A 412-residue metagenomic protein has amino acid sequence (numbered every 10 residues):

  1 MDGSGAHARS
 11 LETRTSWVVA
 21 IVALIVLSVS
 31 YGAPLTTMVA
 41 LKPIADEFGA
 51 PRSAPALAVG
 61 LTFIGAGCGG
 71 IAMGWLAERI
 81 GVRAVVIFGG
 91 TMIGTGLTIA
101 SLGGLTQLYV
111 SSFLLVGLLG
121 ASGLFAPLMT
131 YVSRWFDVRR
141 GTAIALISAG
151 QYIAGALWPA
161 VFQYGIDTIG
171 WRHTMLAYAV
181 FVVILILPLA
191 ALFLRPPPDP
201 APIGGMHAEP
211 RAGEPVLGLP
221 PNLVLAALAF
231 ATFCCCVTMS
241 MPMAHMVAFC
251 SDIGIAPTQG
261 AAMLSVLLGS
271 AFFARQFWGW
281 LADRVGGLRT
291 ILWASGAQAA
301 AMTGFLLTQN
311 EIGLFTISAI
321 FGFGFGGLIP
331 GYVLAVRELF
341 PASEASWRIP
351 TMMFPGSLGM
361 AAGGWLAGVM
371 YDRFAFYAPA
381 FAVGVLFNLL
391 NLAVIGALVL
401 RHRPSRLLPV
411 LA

Functional and structural regions predicted by a protein language model:
V18-R52, M73, W158-P159, M241-V247: Extracytoplasmic
S28, G96, L108-G123, F233 (+1 more regions): Hydrophobic core of transmembrane alpha-helices in multi-pass small-molecule transporters, especially MFS/SLC-type
T37-L41, P221-Q276: Extracytoplasmic gate region of multi-pass secondary transporters
I44-A45, L76-A77, L157-I169, T174 (+3 more regions): Interfacial helix-cap and linker-helix signal at transmembrane-aqueous boundaries of multi-pass secondary transporters
C68-T106, A282: Conserved MFS/SLC helix-loop-helix module at the cytosolic interface between two early adjacent transmembrane helices
A84-T98, R289-G304: Structural signature of the two symmetry-related core transmembrane helices
S122-F136, G327-F340: Intracellular juxtamembrane helix-capping segments at the cytosolic ends of symmetry-related transmembrane helices
I147-P197: Helix-loop-helix hairpin linking two adjacent transmembrane segments in secondary transporters
